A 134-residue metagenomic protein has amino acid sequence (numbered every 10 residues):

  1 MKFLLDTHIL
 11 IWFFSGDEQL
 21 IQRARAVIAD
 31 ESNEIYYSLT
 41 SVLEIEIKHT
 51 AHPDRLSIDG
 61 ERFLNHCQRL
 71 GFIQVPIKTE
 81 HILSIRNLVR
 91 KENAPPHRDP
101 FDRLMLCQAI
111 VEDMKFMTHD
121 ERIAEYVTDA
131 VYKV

Functional and structural regions predicted by a protein language model:
M1-S38, P53-N65, E121, E125: Short, well-structured N-terminal submotif of metal-dependent ribonuclease cores
D6, E44, D102, D120: Acidic active-site catalytic centers that drive phospho-/nucleotidyl reactions and related ester hydrolyses
T7-H8, I45, I85, A109: Generic structural signal for small/hydrophobic residues in well-ordered secondary structure, especially within
G16-D17, K48-A51, L88, D129-A130: Residue-level signal for well-ordered alpha-helical positions
Y36, V75, Y132: General small-molecule cofactor/ligand-binding pocket signal
S57, R69-H119: Active-site neighborhoods of divalent-metal-dependent phosphate/nucleic-acid chemistry enzymes
V111, K115-M117, E121-V134: Charged phosphate-binding loop/patch that engages nucleotide di/tri-phosphates or the phosphate backbone of nucleic
